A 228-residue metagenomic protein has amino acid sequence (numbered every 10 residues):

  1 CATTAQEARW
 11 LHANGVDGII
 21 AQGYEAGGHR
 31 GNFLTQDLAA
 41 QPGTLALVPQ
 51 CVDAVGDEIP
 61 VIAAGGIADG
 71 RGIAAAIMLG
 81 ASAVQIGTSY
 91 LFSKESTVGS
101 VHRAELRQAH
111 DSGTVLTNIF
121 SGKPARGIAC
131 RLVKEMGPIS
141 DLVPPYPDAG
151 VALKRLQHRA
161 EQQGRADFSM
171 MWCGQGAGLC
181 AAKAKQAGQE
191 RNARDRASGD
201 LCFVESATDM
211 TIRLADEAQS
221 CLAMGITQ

Functional and structural regions predicted by a protein language model:
C1-A2, Q22, I62-A64: A cross-family glycoside hydrolase active-site/sugar-binding cleft signature
C1-W10, I67: Active-site glycine- and acidic-residue-rich loops that bind and position anionic ligands or nucleotide-like cofactors
T3-T4, Y24-E25, S89: Short, ordered loop/turn segments at secondary-structure junctions
Q6-E7, I19, G72: Short acidic active-site motifs
E7, A26-H29: Conserved radical SAM core fold
A13, H29-I62, A68-Q228: Conserved active-site-proximal phosphate/metal-binding subdomains
D17-E25: Non-cysteine beta-strand/loop elements that form the S-adenosyl-L-methionine
